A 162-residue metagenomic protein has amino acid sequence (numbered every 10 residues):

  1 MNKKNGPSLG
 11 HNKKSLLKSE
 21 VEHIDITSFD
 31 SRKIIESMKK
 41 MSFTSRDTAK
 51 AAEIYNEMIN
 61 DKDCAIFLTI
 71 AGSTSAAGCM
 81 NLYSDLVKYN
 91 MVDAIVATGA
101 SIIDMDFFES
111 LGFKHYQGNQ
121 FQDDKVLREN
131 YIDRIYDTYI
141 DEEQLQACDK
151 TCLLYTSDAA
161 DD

Functional and structural regions predicted by a protein language model:
N2-D137: Metallocofactor- and cofactor-centric catalytic cores in central/energy metabolism, strongly enriched
Y139-D149: Active-site- or DNA-interface-adjacent structural scaffold in DNA-acting proteins
Y155-A160: Conserved small/polar residues in nucleotide/adenosyl-binding loops
